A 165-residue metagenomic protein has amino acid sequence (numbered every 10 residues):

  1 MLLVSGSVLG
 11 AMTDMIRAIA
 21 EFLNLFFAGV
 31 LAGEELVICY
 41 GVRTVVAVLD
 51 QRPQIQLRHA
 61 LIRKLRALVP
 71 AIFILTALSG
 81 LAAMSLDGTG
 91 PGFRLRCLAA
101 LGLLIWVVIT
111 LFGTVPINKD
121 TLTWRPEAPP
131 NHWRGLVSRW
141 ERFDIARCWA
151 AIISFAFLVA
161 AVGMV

Functional and structural regions predicted by a protein language model:
M1-D14: Short, Lys/Arg-enriched N-terminal segments with co-localized hydrophobic residues within the first ~10-30 amino acids
I16-G29, G90-L104: Interfacial segments of alpha-helical transmembrane regions
R17-E21, A28-L75, L122-V137: Interfacial loop at the N-terminal end of multi-pass membrane proteins
Y40-T44, F73, A77-T89, G113: Membrane-helix exit/interface motif
P70-A82, C148-F155: Core segments of transmembrane alpha-helices that mediate helix-helix packing or line hydrophobic substrate/ligand
V107-F112: Mid-bilayer segments of alpha-helical transmembrane spans in multi-pass integral membrane proteins that mediate
S138-R142: Membrane-proximal soluble regions of multi-pass membrane proteins
A160-V165: Juxtamembrane boundary at the C-terminal end of a transmembrane helix
